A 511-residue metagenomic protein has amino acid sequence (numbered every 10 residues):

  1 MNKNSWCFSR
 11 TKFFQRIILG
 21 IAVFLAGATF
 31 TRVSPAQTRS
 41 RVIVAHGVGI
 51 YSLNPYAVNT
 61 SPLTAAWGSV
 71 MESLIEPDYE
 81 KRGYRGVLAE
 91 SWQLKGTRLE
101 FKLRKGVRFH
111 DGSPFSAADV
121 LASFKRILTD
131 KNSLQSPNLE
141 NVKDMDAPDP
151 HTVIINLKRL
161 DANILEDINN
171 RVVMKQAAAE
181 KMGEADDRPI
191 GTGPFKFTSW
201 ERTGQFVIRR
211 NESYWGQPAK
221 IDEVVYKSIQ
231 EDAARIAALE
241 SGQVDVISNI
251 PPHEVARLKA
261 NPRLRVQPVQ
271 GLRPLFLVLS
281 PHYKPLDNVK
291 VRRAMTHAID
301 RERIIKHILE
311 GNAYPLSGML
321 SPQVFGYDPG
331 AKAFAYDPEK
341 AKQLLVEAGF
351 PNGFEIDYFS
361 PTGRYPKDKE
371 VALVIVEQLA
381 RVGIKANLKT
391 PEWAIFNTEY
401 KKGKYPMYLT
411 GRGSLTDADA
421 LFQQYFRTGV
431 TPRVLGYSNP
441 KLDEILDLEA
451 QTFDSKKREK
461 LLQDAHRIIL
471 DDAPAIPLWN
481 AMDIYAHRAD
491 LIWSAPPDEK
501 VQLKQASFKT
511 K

Functional and structural regions predicted by a protein language model:
R32, Q37, Q93, S136-A178: Surface-exposed binding/hinge segments that line and control ligand-binding clefts or catalytic entry sites
V42, E201, L275, A298-G326 (+3 more regions): Detector for C-terminal structural segments
I43, A117-S123, P150-I154, G193-P194 (+8 more regions): Alpha-helical secondary-structure segments
A45-T97, K125, R188-T192: N-terminal lobe/hinge region of extracytoplasmic solute-binding protein
V48-T64, V87-L88, S113, Q135 (+4 more regions): A structural "hinge/loop" feature
D78-E80, I168-A219, E223, E231-A233 (+2 more regions): Gly/Pro-rich hinge or "lid" segments in bacterial periplasmic/extracellular proteins
E90-S133, P148, I154, A238 (+1 more regions): Aromatic- and charge-enriched surface segment that lines or borders ligand/interaction sites
E212-R257, K385-N387: Ligand-site clamp/hinge motif
